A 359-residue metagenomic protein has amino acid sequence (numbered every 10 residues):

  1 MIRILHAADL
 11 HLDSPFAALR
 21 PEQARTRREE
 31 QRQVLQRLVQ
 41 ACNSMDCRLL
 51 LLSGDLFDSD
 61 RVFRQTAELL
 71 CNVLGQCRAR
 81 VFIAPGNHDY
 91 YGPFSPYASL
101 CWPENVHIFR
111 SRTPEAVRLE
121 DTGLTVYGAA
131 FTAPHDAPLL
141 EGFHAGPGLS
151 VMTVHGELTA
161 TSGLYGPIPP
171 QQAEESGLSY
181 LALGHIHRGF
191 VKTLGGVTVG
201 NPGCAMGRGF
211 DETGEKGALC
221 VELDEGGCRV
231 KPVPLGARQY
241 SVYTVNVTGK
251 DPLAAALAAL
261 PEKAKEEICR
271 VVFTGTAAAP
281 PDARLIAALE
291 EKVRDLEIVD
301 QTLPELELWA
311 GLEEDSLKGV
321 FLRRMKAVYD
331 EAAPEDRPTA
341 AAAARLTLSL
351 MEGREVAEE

Functional and structural regions predicted by a protein language model:
M1, C47, R78, G123 (+4 more regions): A general structural motif
M1-E68, G146-G148, R345, S349-E359: N-terminal active-site segment of His-dependent metallophosphoesterases
E22-E30, T125-G128, A237-G249: Acidic/glycine-enriched edge-of-secondary-structure segments
A24, L49, D58-G200, C204-G209 (+2 more regions): His/Asp/Glu-rich metal-coordinating catalytic cores of metallo-dependent phosphodiesterases/hydrolases acting on
N43-S44, G75, P261: Residue-level signal for alpha-helix termini/capping positions
S53, G184, T274: Conserved residues at the C-terminal ends of beta-strands
E225-E359: Accessory, non-catalytic peripheral segments of nucleic-acid enzymes
